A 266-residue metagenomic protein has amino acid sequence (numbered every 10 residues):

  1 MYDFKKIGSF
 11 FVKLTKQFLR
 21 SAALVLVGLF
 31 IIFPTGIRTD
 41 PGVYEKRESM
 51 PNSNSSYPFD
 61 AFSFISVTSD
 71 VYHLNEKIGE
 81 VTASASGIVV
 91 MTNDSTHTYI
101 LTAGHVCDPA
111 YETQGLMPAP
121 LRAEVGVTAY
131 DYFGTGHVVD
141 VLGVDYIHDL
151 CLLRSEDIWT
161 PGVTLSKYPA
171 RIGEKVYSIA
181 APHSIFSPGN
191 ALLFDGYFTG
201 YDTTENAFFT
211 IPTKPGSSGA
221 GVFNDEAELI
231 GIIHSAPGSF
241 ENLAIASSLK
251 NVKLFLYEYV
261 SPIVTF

Functional and structural regions predicted by a protein language model:
F4-L24: N-terminal Sec-pathway targeting helices
G36-A103, F255-E258, I263-T265: N-terminal activation segment of mature serine protease catalytic domains
D40-K46, M50-S55, P120-V125, T160-P161 (+1 more regions): C-terminal cap/linker of serine protease catalytic domains
R47-S55, I88-V90, A110-P118, H137-G143 (+1 more regions): Active-site substrate-binding loop(s) of clan PA
F64-S66, S86-V90, Y99-A103, D140-L142 (+4 more regions): Soluble periplasmic/extracytoplasmic beta-strand elements of cell-envelope proteins
S84, V90-Y146: Catalytic-histidine neighborhood of serine endopeptidases, predominantly the chymotrypsin-like S1/PA family
I88-V89, P212-I233: Catalytic nucleophile loop of clan PA
P161-A207, P212-S217, I233-A244: Flexible, gly/ser-rich surface segments that form the specificity/activation loops bordering the active-site cleft
